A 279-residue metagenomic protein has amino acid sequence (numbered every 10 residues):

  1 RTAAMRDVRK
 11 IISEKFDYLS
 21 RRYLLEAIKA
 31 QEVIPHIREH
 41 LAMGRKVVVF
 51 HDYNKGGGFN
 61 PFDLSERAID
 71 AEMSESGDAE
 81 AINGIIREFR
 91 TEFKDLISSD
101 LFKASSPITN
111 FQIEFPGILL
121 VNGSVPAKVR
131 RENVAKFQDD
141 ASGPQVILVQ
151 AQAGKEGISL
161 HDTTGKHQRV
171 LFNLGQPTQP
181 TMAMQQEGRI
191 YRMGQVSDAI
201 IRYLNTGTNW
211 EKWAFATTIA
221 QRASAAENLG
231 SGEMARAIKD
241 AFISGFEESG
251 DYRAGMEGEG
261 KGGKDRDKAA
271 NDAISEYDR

Functional and structural regions predicted by a protein language model:
R1-L64: Conserved helicase/translocase motor-coupling segment
A3, V8, I28, S76-E80 (+8 more regions): Alpha-helix boundary/N-cap detector
D7, L19, I97, V146 (+5 more regions): Residues at structural and domain junctions
I12, R21-I28, I69, I86-F89 (+6 more regions): Generic hydrophobic, helix-prone segments enriched in Leu/Val/Ile
D63-G117, G250-E257, R266-A269: Low-complexity, serine/threonine/proline-enriched polar segments
S74-K94, A151-I158, N228-I238, R266 (+1 more regions): Short, surface-exposed, charge-dense and proline/glycine-enriched linear segments
I85-A225: Conserved RecA-like P-loop NTPase helicase motor core
T178-D278: A conserved SF2-helicase RecA2
